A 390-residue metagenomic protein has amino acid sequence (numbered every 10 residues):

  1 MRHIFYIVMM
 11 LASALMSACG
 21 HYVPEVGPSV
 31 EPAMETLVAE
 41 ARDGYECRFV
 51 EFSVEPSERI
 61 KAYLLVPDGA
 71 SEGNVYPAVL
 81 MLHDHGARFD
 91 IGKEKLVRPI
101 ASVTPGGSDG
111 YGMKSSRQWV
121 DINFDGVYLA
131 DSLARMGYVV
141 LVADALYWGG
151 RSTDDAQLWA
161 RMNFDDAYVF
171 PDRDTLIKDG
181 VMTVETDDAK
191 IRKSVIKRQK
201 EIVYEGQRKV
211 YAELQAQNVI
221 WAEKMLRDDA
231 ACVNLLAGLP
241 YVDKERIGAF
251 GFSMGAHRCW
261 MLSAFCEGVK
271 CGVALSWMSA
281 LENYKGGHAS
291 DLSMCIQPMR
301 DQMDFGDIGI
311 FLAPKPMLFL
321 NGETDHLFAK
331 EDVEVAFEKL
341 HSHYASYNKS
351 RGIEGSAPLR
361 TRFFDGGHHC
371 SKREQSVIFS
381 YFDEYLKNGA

Functional and structural regions predicted by a protein language model:
E31-N74: N-terminal cap/lid segment of alpha/beta-hydrolase-fold proteins
A62, N74-G86: Short beta-strand element of the alpha/beta-hydrolase
D84-R227, Y284-G286: Cap/lid segment of the alpha/beta-hydrolase catalytic domain
V203-V219, D228-A231, R246, V269-G309 (+3 more regions): Mobile cap/lid helix-loop segments that gate and shape the active-site cleft of serine hydrolases
Y241-G251: Alpha/beta-hydrolase fold nucleophile elbow
G251-G255, C259: Gly/Ala-rich beta-loop-alpha elbow adjacent to hydrolase catalytic centers
L312, F319-N321: Short beta-strand/loop motif that positions the catalytic acidic residue of the alpha/beta-hydrolase fold
S346-A390: C-terminal catalytic histidine-bearing segment of alpha/beta-hydrolase fold enzymes
